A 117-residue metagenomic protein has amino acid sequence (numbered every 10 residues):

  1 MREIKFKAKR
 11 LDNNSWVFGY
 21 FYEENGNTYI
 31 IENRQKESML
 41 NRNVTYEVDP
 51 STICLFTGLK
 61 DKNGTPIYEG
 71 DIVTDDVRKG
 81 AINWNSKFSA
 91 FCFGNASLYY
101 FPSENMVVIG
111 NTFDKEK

Functional and structural regions predicted by a protein language model:
M1-K117: Secondary-structure transition motif
